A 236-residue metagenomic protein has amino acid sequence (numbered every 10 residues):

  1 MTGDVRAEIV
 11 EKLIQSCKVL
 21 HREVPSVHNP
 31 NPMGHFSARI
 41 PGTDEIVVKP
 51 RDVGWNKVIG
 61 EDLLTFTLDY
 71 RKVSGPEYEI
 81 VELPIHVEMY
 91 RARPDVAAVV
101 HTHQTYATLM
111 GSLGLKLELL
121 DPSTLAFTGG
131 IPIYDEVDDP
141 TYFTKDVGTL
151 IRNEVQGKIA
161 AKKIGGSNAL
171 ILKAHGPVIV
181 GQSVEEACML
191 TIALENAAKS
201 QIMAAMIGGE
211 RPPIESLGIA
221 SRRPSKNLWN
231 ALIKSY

Functional and structural regions predicted by a protein language model:
M1-Y236: Glycine-rich flexible loops
